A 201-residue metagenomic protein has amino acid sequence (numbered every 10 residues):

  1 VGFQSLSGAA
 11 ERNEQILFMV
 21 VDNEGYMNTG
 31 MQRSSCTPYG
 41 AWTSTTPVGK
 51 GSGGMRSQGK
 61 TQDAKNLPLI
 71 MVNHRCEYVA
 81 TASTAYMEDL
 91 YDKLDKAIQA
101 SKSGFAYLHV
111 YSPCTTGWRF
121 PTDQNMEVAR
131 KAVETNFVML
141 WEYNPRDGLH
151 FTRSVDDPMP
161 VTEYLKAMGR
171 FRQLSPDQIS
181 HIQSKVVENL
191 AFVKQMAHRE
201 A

Functional and structural regions predicted by a protein language model:
V1-Q32, A85-D92, K96-A97: Thiamine diphosphate
V20, V79-A82, Y107-Y111: Short, conserved beta-strand edge motifs with alternating hydrophobic and charged residues
G30-R33, F120-T122: Short aromatic-enriched loop/helix-cap "lid" or pocket-rim segments at secondary-structure transitions that line
S34-P38, Q124-E127: Short, hinge-like loop/turn segments at secondary-structure boundaries
S35-A100: Conserved thiamine diphosphate
Y91-D95, S101, T115-W118, V133: Hydrophobic pocket-lining "lid/loop/helix" segments that shape and contact the acyl-thioester
K102-Y107, R146: Active-site lining segments that contact anionic ligands and/or coordinate catalytic metals
S112-A201: Flexible, low-complexity linker and terminal segments
